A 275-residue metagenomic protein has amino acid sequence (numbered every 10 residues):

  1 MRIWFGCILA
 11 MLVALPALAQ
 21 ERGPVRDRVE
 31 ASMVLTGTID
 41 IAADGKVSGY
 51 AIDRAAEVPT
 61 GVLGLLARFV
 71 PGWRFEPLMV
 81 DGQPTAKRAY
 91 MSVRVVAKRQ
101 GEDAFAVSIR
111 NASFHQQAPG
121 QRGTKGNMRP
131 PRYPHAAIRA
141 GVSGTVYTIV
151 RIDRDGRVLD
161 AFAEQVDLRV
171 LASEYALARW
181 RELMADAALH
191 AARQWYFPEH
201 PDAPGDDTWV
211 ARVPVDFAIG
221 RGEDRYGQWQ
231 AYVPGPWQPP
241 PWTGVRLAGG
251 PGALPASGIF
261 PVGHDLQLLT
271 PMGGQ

Functional and structural regions predicted by a protein language model:
M1-I8: Bacterial N-terminal signal peptides that target proteins for export
A14-A17: N-terminal signal peptide c-region/cleavage motif recognized by signal peptidases
A19-Q275: Charge-biased low-complexity segments
